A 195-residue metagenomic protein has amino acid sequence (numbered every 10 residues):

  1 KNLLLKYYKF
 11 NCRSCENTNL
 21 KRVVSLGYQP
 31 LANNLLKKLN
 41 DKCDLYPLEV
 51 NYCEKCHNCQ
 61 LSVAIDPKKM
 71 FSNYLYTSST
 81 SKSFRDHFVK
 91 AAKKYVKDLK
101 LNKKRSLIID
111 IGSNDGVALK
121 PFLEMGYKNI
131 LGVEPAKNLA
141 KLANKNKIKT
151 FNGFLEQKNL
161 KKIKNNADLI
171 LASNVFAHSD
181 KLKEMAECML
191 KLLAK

Functional and structural regions predicted by a protein language model:
N2-S83: N-terminal juxtadomain amphipathic helix that follows a signal peptide/anchor or precedes a small N-terminal auxiliary
K104-N114: Conserved class I S-adenosyl-L-methionine
D115-Y127: Conserved SAM-binding loop of SAM-dependent methyltransferases across substrates and taxa, primarily the Class I
N129-E134: Conserved SAM-binding motif I beta-strand of class I
A136-N138: Conserved SAM/SAH-binding beta-strand->alpha-helix loop
K147-L160: Conserved SAM-binding strand-loop segment of SAM-dependent methyltransferases
L171: A conserved beta-strand element that flanks and buttresses the S-adenosyl-L-methionine
K183-K195: A short glycine-rich, Lys/Arg-flanked "PGG" loop and its adjoining helix->strand segment in the class I
